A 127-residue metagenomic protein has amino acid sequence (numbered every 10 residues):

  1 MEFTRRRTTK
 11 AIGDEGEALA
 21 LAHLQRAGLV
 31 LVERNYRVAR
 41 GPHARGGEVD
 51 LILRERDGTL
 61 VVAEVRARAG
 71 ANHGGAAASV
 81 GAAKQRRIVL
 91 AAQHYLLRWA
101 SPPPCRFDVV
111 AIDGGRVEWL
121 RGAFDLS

Functional and structural regions predicted by a protein language model:
M1-A22, R26: Interdomain/boundary linker segments immediately adjacent to catalytic/signaling cores
T9, G13, E17, R45 (+1 more regions): Short, conserved glycine- and acidic-residue-centered signature motifs in active-site or ligand-binding loops
Q25-H43: A short acidic/basic microdomain associated with nuclease active sites
H43-V49: A short, glycine/Asx- and small/polar-enriched loop/turn that sits immediately N-terminal to a beta-strand
V49-A71, I88: Conserved catalytic cores of phosphodiester-cleaving nucleases, focusing on short active-site segments
L60-V62, P104, V117: Structural motif
A67-G115: Catalytic cores of nucleic-acid endonucleases
R116-S127: Short, low-complexity, polybasic intrinsically disordered segments
